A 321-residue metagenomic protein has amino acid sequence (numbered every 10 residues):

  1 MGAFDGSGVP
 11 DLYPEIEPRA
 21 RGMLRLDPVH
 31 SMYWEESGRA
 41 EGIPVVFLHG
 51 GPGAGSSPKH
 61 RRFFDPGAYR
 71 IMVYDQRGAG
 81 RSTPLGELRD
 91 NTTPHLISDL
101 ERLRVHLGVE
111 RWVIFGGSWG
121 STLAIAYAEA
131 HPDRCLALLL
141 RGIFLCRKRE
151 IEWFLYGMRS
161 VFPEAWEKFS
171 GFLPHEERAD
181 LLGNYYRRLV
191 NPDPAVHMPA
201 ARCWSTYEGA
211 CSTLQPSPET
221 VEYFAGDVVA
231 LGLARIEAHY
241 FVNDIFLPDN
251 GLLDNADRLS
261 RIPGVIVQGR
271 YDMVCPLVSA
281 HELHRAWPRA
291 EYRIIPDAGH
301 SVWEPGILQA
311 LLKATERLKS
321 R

Functional and structural regions predicted by a protein language model:
V9-E36, E237: N-terminal cap/lid segment of alpha/beta-hydrolase-fold proteins
P14, W153, M158-N255, I262: Alpha/beta-hydrolase
L26-P84: Conserved HGGG/HGGXW glycine-rich cap/lid loop of the alpha/beta-hydrolase fold
P94-W112: Conserved acidic catalytic loop of the alpha/beta-hydrolase fold
E110-R149: Conserved hydrolase catalytic core segment
L259-S260, I266-Q268: Short beta-strand/loop motif that positions the catalytic acidic residue of the alpha/beta-hydrolase fold
M273-S279: Conserved alpha/beta-hydrolase "acid-adjacent" motif
A290-R321: Catalytic active-site module of serine/aspartate enzymes centered on a nucleophile-bearing elbow/loop
